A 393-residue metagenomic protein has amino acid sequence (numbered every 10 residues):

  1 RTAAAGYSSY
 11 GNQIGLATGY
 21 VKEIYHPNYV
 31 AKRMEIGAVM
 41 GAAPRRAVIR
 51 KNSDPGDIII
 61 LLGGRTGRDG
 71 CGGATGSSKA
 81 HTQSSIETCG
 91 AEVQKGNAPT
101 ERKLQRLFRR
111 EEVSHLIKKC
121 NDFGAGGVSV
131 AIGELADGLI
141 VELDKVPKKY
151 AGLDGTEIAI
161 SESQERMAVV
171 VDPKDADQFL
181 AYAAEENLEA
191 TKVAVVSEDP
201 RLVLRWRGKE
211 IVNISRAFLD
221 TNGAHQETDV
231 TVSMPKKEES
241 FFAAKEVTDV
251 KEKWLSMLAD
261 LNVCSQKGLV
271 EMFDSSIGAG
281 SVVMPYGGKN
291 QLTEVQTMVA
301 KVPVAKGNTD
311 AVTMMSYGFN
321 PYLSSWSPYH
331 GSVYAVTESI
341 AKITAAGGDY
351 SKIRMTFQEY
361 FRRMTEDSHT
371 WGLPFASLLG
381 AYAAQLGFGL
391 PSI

Functional and structural regions predicted by a protein language model:
R1-I393: Glycine/proline-enriched, intrinsically flexible loops and inter-domain linkers
